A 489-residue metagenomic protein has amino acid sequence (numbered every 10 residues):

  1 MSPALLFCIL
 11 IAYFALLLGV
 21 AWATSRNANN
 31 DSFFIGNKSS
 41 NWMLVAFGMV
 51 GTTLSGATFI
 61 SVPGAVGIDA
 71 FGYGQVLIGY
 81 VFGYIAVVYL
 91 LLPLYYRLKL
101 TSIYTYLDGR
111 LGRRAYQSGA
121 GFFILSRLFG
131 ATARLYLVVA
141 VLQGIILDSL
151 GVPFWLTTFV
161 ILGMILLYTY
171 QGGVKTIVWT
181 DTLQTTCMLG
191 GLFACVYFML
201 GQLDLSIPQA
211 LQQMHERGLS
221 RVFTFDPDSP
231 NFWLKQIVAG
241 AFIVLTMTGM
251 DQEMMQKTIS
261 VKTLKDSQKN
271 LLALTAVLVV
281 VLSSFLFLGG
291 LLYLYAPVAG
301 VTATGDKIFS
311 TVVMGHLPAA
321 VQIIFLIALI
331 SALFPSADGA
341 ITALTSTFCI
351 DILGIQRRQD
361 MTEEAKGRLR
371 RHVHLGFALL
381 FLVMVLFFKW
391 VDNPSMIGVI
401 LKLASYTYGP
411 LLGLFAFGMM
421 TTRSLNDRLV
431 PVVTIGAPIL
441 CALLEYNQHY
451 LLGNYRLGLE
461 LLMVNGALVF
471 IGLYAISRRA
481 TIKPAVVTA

Functional and structural regions predicted by a protein language model:
M1-A489: Membrane-embedded helix-loop-helix hairpins and adjacent transmembrane boundary segments in multi-pass transporters
